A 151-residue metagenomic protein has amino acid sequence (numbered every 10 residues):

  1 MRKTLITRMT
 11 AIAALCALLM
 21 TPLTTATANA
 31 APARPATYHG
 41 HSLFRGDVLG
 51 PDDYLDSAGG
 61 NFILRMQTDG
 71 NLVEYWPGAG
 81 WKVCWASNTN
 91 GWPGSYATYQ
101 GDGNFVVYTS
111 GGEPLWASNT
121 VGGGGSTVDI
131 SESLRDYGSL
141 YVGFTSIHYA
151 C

Functional and structural regions predicted by a protein language model:
M1-A30: Secretory targeting and sorting signals
A31-C151: Beta-rich ligand-binding surfaces for carbohydrates and other polyanions
